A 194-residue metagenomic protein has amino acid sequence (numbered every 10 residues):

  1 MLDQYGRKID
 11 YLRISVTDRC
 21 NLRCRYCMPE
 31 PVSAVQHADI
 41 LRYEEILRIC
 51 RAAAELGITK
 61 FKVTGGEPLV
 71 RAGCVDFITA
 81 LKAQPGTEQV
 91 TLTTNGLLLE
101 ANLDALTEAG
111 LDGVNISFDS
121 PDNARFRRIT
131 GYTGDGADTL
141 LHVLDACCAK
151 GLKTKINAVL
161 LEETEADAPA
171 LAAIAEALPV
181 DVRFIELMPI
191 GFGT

Functional and structural regions predicted by a protein language model:
M1-Y11, A177, L187-I190, T194: Auxiliary Fe-S-binding modules of radical SAM enzymes
Q4, R13, V63-T64, T94 (+2 more regions): Short glycine/serine/threonine-biased micro-segments
Q4-Y43, L56: Canonical Radical SAM [4Fe-4S] cluster-binding loop centered on the CxxxCxxC motif and its immediate flanking residues
V16, V32, E67-P68, L98 (+2 more regions): Gly/Ser/Thr-rich beta-alpha loop segments that engage phosphate groups in nucleotides
T17, P29-E30, S117-P121, I185-L187: Generic beta-structure capping elements
T17-R19, P29-E30, T64-G66, T93-N95: Acidic/polar N-terminal loop/beta-strand segments that form early-domain functional surfaces
V32-Q36, D122-T130, G191-T194: A short acidic, helix-capping loop that chelates divalent metal ions and anchors anionic groups
Y43-V63, V70-A173, D181-R183: Radical SAM/AdoMet-radical enzyme domain recognition
